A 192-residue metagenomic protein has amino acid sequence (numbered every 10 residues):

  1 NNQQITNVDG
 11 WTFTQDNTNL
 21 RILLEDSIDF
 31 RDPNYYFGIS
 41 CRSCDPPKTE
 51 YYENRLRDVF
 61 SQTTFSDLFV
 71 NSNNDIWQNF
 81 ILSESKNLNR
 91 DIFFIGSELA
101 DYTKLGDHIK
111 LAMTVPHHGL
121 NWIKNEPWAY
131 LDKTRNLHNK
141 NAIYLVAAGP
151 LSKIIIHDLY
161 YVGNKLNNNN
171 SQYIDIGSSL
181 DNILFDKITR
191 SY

Functional and structural regions predicted by a protein language model:
N1-L105: Electropositive, gly/pro-rich neighborhoods at or near active sites that engage anionic ligands
N19-L23, I123-L137, L151-K153: A short, acidic, amphipathic alpha-helical segment used as a generic capping/interface helix at domain edges
C41, A112-V115, G177: Residues at the C-termini of beta-strands that transition into short coil/loop
R42-D45, S97-D101, L145-I155, L180: Gly/Ser/Thr-rich loops at beta-strand to alpha-helix junctions that form or flank small-molecule/cofactor-binding
K48-E50, T103-L105, S152-Y160, L184-K187: A short acidic (Asp/Glu
S85-K133: Redox- and metal-dependent alpha/beta enzyme cores, enriched for Fe-S-associated oxidoreductases and cofactor-handling
D91, A142-I143: Structural motif
H118-W122, L166-Y192: Short, flexible loop segments at boundaries between secondary-structure elements
